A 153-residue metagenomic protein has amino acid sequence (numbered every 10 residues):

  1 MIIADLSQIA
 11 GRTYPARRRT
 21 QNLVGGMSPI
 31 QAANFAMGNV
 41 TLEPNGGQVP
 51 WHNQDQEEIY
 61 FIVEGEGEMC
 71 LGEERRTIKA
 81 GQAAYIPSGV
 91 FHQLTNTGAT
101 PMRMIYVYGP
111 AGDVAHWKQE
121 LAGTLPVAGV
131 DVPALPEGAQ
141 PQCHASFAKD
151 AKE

Functional and structural regions predicted by a protein language model:
M1-F35, P50, H116-E153: A short, N-terminal "cap"/entry segment at the start of jelly-roll beta-barrel domains of the cupin/DSBH fold
Q21, M69-L71, M104: Short hydrophobic/aromatic-rich beta-strand segments that constitute the beta-sheet cores of beta-sandwich/beta-barrel
N34, N39-P44, N53-M69, V107-G109: Short, conserved beta-strand element in jelly-roll/cupin
G38-V40, Q82, H92: Hydrophobic/aromatic beta-strand elements that line small-molecule binding cavities or substrate pockets in beta-rich
V40, I59, Y85, T100-A115: A short hydrophobic beta-strand segment most commonly corresponding to one strand of the jelly-roll/cupin
V49-W51, M69-C70, I86, H92-G98: Short beta-strand His + acidic residue motifs that chelate non-heme Fe in jelly-roll/DSBH and cupin folds
D55-Q56, E74, V90-F91, T100 (+1 more regions): A generic "binding-loop/recognition-motif" signal
E73-S88: Short acidic-glycine-tyrosine-enriched beta hairpin
